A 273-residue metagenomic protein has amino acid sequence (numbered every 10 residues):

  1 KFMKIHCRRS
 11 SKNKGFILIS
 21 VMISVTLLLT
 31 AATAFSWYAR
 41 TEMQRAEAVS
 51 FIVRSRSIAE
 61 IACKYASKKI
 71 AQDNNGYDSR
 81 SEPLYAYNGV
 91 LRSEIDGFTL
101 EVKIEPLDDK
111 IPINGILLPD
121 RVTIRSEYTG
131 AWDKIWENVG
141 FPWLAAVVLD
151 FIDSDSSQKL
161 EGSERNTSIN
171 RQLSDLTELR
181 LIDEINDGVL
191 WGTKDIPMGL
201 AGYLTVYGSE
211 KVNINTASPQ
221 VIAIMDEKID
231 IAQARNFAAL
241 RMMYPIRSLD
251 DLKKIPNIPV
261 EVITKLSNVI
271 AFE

Functional and structural regions predicted by a protein language model:
F2-C7, F16-V21, V25-E273: Compositionally biased linear targeting/interaction segments
N13: Short coil/loop residues immediately preceding or within conserved phosphate-binding loops of NTP-utilizing enzyme
